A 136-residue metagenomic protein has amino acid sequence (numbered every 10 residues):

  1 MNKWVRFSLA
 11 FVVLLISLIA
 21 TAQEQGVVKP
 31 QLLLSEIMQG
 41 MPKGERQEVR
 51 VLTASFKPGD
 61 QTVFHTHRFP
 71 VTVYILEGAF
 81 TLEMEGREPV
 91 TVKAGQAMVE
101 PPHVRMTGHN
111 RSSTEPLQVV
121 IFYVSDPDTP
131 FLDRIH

Functional and structural regions predicted by a protein language model:
M1-L9: Bacterial N-terminal signal peptides that target proteins for export
S8-S17: Bacterial N-terminal signal peptides
A20-E24: Boundary at the C-terminal end of the N-terminal hydrophobic targeting segment
V28-V63, F122: A short glycine-rich, His/Asp/Glu-containing loop-to-beta-strand
F56, G86-H103: Short acidic-glycine-tyrosine-enriched beta hairpin
Q61-V63, T81, M98, P102-H109 (+1 more regions): Histidine-centered metal-chelating micro-motifs
F69-G86, Q96: Glycine- and acidic-residue-biased ligand/ion/polar-headgroup-sensing regions
P89, H103-D128: Ligand-binding loop in jelly-roll beta-barrel domains
